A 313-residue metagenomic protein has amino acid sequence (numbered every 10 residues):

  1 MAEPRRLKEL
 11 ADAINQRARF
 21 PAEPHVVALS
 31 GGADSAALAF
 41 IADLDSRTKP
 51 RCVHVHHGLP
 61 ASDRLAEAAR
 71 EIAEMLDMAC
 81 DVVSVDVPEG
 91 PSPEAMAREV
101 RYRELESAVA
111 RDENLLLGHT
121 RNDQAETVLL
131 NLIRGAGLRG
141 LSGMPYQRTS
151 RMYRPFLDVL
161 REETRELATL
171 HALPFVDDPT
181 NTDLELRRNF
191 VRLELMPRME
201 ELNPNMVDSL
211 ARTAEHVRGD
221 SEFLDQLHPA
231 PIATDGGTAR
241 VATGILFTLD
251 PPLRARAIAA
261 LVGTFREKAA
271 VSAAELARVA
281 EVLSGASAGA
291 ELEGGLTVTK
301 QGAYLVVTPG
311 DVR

Functional and structural regions predicted by a protein language model:
M1-E194: Core alpha/beta nucleotide-donor-binding catalytic domains of modification enzymes
A2-D34, K49-R51, V55-H57, V85-V87 (+4 more regions): AMP-forming adenylation/ATP pyrophosphatase catalytic core
I41-D45, R198, L261-T264: Active-site catalytic microenvironments for nucleophilic, acid-base chemistry
L105-A108, L141, M199, D225 (+2 more regions): Enrichment for repetitive, rod-forming helical segments
L117, L184, M199, M206-S209 (+2 more regions): Generic alpha-helical structural element
R134, L138, R161, E200-V207 (+3 more regions): Alpha-helix boundary/capping and short turn/kink residues
E166-L167, H171-E215, G219, E291 (+2 more regions): Mid-to-C-terminal catalytic subdomains of enzymes that bind/position adenosyl phosphate moieties or nucleic-acid
